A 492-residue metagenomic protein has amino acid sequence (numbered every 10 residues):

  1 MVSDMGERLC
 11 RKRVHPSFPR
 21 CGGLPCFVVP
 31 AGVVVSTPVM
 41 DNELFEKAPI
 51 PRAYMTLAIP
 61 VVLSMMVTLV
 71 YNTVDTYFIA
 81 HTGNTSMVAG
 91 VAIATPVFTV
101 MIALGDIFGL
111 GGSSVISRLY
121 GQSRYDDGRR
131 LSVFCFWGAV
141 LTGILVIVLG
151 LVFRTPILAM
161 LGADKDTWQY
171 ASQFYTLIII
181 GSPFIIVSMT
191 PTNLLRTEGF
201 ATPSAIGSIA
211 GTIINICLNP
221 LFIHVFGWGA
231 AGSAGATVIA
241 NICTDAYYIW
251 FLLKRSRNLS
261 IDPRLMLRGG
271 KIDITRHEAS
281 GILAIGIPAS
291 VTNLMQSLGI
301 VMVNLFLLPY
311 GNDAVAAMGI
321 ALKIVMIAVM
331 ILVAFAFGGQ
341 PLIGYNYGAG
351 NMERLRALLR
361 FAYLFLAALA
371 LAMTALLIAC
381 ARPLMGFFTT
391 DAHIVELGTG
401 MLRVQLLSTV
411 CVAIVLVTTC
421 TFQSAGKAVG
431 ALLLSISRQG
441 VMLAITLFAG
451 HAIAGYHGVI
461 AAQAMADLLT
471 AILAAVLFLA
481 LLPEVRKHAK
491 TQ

Functional and structural regions predicted by a protein language model:
M1-P38: Transmembrane alpha-helices
D4, V28-G32, V100, N215-N219 (+5 more regions): Hydrophobic transmembrane alpha-helices of multi-pass small-molecule transporters
G23, I59, L63, A94-V97 (+15 more regions): Hydrophobic residues within alpha-helical transmembrane segments of multi-pass solute transporters/permease subunits
P30-A31, V35-A58, I116-P183, V225-G286 (+2 more regions): Short alpha-helical transmembrane segments in multi-pass integral membrane proteins
T56-D75, L177, G211, A240-T244 (+3 more regions): Transmembrane helical elements of multi-pass membrane transporters/channels
M66, V70-A89, L158-K165, L221-W228 (+5 more regions): Helix-terminus/linker motif at the lipid-water interface of multi-pass membrane proteins
V88-V148, I185-S204, A317-A375, A379-A381 (+1 more regions): Small-residue-rich hydrophobic transmembrane alpha-helices
G109, I178-R196, S204-N215, S233-Y248 (+4 more regions): Short runs within selected transmembrane alpha-helices of multi-pass transporters and secretion channels
